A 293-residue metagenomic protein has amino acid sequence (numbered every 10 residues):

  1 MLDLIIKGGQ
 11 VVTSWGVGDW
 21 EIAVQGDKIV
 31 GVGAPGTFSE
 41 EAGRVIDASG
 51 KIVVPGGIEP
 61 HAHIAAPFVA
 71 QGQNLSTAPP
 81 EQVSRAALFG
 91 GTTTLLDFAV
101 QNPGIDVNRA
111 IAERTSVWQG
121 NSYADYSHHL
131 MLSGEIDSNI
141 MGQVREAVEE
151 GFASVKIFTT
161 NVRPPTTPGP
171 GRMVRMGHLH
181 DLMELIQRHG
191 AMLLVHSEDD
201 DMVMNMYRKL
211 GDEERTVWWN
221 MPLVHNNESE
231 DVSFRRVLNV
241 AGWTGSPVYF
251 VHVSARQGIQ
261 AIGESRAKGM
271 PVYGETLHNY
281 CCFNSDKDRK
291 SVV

Functional and structural regions predicted by a protein language model:
M1-G56, A70-Q71: Histidine-rich, glycine-flanked metal-binding segment
G9, I22, D27, G50 (+8 more regions): Divalent metal-coordination and catalytic microenvironments
A34-P35, V69, A99-Q101, M131 (+3 more regions): Short, ordered loop/turn segments at secondary-structure junctions
A48-N121: Metal-associated gating/positioning segment near the N- to mid-region
P60-A78, S127-I140, L223-E228: Active-site mouth loops of central-metabolism enzymes
L96-D97, S127-L130, P247-H252: Short catalytic-loop micro-motif centered on adjacent basic/acidic residues
N139-V293: Histidine/acidic residue-rich metal-binding segments in metalloenzymes
